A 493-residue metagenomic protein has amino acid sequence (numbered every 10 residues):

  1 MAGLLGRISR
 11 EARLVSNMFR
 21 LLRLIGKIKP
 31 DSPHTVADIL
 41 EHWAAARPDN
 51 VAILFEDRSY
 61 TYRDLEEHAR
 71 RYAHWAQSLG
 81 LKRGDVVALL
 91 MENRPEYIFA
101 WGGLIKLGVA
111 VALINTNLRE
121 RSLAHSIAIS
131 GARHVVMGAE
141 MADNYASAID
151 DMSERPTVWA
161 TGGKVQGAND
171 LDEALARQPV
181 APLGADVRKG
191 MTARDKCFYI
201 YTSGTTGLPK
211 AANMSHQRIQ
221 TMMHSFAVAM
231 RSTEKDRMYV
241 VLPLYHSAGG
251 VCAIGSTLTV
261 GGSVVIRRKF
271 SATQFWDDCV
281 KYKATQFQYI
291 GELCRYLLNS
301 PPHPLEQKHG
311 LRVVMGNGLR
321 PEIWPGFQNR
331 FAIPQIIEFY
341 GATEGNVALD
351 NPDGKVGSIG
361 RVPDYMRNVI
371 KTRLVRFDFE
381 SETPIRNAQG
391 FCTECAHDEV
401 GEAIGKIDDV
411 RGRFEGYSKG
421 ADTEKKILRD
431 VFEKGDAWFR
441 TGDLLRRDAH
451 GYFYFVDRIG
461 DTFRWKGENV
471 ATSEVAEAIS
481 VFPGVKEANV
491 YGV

Functional and structural regions predicted by a protein language model:
M1-R7, H74, S78-L79, K106-R177 (+1 more regions): Structural core segment of the AMP-binding/adenylate-forming
I28-P33, A37-E41, D49-R94, I98-G102 (+4 more regions): Conserved AMP-binding/adenylate-forming core of the ANL superfamily
P48, A160, V165-Q166, Q178-Y201 (+2 more regions): Conserved pre-ATP/AMP-binding loop-to-beta segment of ANL
T61-R63, C197-T221: Conserved AMP-binding A3 loop
E66-Y72, V180, A212-T233, V241 (+1 more regions): Conserved structural elements of the adenylate-forming
L118-R121, H125, V135-M137, G341 (+2 more regions): AMP-binding/adenylate-forming catalytic core of the ANL superfamily
Q220-R237, Y245-T285, S300: Conserved AMP-binding/adenylation subdomain of ANL enzymes
T259, K281-Y289, L298-F379, C392 (+1 more regions): Gly/Ser/Thr-rich phosphate-binding loop
